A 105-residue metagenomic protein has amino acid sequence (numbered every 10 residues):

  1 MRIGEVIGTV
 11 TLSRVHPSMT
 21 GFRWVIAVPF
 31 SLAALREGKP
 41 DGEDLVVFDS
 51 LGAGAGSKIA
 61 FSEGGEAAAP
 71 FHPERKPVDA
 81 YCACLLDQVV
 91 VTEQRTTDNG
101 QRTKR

Functional and structural regions predicted by a protein language model:
T9, F30, G64-G65: Short, surface-exposed secondary-structure boundary micro-motifs
M19-A27: Short aromatic-glycine-enriched beta-strand elements
E37-L45: Short, structured beta-strand/loop micro-motifs enriched in basic residues and often containing a Trp
A60, E66-T96, G100, R105: C-terminal structural segments of small proteins and small subunits
